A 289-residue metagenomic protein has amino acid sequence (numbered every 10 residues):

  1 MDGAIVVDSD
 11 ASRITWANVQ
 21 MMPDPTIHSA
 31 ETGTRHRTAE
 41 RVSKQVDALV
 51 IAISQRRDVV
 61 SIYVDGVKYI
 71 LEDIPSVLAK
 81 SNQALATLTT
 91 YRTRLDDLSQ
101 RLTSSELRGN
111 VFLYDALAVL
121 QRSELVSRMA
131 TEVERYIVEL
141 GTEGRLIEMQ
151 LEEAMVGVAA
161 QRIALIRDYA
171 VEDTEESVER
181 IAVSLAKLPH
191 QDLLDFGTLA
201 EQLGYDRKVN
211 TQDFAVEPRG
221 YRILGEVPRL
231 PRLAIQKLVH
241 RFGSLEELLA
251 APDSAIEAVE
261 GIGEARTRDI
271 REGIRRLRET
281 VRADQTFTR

Functional and structural regions predicted by a protein language model:
M1-Q191: Divalent-cation
D58, T103, N110, E148 (+4 more regions): Residue-level detector of alpha-helical recognition elements and their boundaries
G157-A258, E264-R289: Long, highly charged, low-complexity intrinsically disordered interaction regions that mediate electrostatic DNA/RNA
